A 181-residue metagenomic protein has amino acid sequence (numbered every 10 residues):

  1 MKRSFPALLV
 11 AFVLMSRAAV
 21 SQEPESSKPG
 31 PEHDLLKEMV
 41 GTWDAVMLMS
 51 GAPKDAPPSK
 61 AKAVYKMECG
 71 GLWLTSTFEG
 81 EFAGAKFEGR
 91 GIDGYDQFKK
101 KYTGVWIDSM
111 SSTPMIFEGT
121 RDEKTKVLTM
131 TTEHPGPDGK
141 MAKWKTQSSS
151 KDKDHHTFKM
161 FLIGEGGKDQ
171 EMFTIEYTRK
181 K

Functional and structural regions predicted by a protein language model:
M1-S4: Positively charged n-region of N-terminal signal peptides that target proteins for export
A7-R17: Bacterial N-terminal signal peptides
V20-K181: Hydrophobic small-molecule pocket/channel-lining residues, especially in calycin-type beta-barrels
